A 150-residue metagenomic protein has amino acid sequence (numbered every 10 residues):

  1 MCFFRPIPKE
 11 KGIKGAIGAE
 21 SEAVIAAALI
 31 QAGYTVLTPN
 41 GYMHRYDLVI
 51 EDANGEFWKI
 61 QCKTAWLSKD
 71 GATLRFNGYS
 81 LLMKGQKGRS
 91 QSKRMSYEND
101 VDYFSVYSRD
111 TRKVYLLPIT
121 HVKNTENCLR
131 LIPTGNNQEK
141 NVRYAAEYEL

Functional and structural regions predicted by a protein language model:
M1-H44, V49-L150: Mixed-charge (Asp/Glu-Lys/Arg
